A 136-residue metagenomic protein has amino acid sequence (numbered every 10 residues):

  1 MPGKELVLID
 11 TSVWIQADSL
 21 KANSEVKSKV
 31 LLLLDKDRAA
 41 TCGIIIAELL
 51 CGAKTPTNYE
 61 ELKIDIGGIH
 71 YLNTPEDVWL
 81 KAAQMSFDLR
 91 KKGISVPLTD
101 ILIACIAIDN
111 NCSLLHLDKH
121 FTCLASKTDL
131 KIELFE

Functional and structural regions predicted by a protein language model:
M1-L6, A104, I108-E136: Acidic, PIN/NYN-like endoribonuclease modules and their adjacent C-terminal/linker elements
M1-T41, C51-I64: Short, well-structured N-terminal submotif of metal-dependent ribonuclease cores
D10, C42, S95-P97, D118 (+1 more regions): Histidine- and aromatic-rich ligand-binding microenvironments
T11, G43, E76, D100-I101: Conserved glycosyltransferase catalytic-site signature
W14, I46-L49, F121-T122: A generic structural signal for short hydrophobic patches within well-formed alpha-helices
A47-E48, H70-K91: Acidic catalytic patch
